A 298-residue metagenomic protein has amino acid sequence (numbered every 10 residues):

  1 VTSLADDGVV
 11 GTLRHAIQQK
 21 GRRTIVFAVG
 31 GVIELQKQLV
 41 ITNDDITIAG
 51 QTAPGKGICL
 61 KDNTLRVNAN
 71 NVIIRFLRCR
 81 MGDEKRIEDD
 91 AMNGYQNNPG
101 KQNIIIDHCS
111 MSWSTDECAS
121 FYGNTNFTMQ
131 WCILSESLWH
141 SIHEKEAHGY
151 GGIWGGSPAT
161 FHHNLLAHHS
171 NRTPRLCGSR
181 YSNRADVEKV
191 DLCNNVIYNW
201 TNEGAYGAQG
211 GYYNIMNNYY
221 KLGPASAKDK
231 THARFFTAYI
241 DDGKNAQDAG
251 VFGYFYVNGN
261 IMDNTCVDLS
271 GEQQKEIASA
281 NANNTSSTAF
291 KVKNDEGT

Functional and structural regions predicted by a protein language model:
T2-I25: Acidic Gly/Asp/Thr-rich repetitive segments characteristic of extracellular carbohydrate-active and adhesion proteins
S3-L4, A28-G30, Q51, S114 (+1 more regions): Active-site-proximal beta-strand/loop segments in catalytic clefts of secreted hydrolases
A5-D6, G30-V32, T52-G55, G223-S226 (+1 more regions): Acidic glycine-/aspartate-rich tracts in secreted/extracellular proteins
I33-T160: Right-handed parallel beta-helix
T42, E136-W139, A147-M216: Long, polar low-complexity repeats
T47, T52, R78, S110 (+7 more regions): A structural signal for beta-strand register positions
R180, D186-T298: Extracellular beta-rich repeat passengers
